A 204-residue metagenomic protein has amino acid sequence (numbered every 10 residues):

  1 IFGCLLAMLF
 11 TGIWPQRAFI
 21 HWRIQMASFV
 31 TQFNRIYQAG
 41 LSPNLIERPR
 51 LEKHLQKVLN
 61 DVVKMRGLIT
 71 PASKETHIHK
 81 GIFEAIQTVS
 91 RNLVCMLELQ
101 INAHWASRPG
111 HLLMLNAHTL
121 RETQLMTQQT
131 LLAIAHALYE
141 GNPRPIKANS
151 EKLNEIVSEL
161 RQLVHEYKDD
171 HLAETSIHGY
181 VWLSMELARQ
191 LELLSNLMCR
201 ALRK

Functional and structural regions predicted by a protein language model:
I1-R17: Alpha-helical membrane-embedded segments
I20-F83, I101-K204: Long, hydrophobic alpha-helical segments that serve as membrane-spanning/inserting helices
L93-M96: Long, compositionally biased charged/polar accessory segments in the mid-to-C-terminal portions of proteins
